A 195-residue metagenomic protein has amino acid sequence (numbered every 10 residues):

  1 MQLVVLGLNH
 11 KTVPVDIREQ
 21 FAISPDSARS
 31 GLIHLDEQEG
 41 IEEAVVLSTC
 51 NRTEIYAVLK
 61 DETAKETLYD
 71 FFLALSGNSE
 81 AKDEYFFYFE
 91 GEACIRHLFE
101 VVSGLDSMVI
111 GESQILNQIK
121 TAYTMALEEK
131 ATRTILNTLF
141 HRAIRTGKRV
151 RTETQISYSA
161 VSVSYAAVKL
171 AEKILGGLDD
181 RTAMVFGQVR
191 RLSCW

Functional and structural regions predicted by a protein language model:
M1-S107: A glycine-rich (often HGG/GG-containing) alpha/beta subdomain
Q2, D179-R181: Short coil/turn segments at beta-strand junctions that form active-site/ligand-binding loops
A81-D179: Glycine/serine-rich phosphate-binding loop and adjoining beta1-alpha1 elements at the start of nucleotide-handling
A183-V185: Hydrophobic Val/Ile/Leu positions in short beta-strands of Rossmann-like dinucleotide-binding domains
G187-V189: Glycine-rich Rossmann-fold phosphate-binding loop(s) that bind the pyrophosphate of adenine dinucleotide cofactors
R191-C194: Hydrophobic/small residue at the entry helix of a nucleotide-binding pocket
